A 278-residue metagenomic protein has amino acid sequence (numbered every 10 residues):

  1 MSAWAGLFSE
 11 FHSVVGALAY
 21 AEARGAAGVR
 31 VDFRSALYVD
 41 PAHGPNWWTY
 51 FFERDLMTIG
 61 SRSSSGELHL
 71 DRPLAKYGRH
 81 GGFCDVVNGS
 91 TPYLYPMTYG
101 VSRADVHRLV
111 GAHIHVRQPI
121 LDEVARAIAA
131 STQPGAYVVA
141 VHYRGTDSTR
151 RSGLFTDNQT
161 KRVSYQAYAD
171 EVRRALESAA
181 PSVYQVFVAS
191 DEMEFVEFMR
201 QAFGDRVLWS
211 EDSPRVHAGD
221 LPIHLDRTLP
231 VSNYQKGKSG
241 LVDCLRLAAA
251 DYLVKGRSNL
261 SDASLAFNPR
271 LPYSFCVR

Functional and structural regions predicted by a protein language model:
M1-R174, S178-Y184, V196: Secretory-pathway glycan-assembly enzymes, especially type II membrane glycosyltransferases that use nucleotide-sugar
S2-G6, S232-N233, D251-Y252: A short glycine/serine-rich beta->alpha loop
V15, G240-R278: A donor-sugar binding/catalytic signature common to diverse glycosyltransferases and related nucleotide-sugar
A21-R24, F203, N268: Active-site catalytic pocket residues across diverse enzymes, especially alpha/beta-hydrolases
G25, G204, A249-D251: Residue-level detector of structured alpha->beta connecting loops
A27-R34, V139-H142, F187-A189, W209 (+2 more regions): A structural signal for short, well-ordered beta-strand segments and their strand-loop junctions that often border
H142-T149, A169-S232: Catalytic donor nucleotide-activated moiety binding site of glycosyltransferases and closely related
G237: Catalytic "initiation/cleavage/transfer" segments centered on a nucleophilic residue and adjacent nucleic-acid-engaging
